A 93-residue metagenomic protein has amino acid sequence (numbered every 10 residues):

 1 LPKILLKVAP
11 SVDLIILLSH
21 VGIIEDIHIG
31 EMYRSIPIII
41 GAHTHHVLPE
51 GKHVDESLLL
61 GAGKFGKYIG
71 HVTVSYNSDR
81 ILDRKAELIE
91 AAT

Functional and structural regions predicted by a protein language model:
L1-A92: Acidic, metal/ion-coordinating pockets
